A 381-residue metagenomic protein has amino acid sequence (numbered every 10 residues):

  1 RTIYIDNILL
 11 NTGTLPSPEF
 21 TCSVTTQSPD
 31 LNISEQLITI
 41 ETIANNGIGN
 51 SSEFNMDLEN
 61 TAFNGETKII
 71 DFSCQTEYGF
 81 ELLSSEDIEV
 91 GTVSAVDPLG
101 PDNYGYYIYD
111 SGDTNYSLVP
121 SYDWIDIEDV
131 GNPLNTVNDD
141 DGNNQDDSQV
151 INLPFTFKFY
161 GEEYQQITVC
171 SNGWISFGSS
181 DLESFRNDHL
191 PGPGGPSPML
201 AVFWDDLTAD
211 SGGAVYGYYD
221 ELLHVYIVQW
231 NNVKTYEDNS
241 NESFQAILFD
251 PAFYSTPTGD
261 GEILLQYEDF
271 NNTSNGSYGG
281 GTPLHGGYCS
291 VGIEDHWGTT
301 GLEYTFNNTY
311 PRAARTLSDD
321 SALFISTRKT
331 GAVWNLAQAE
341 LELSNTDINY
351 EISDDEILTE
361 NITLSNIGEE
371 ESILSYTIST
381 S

Functional and structural regions predicted by a protein language model:
R1, G47, N144: Acidic, glycine-anchored loop motifs typical of Ca2+
I5: Short, surface-exposed binding/anchoring microloops in extracellular/periplasmic proteins
T12-F20, T25, P29, A44-K68 (+2 more regions): Feature for long, exposed domains in two main contexts
S34-T39, F54, G105, L153 (+4 more regions): Cysteine-rich, disulfide-stabilized extracellular repeat modules
L37-N45, D140, F155: Beta-strand-rich interaction surfaces with strong enrichment in secreted/lumenal proteins
L58-N60, D87-A337, I367, S372-I373 (+1 more regions): Extracytoplasmic Ser/Thr/Pro-rich, glycosylation-prone low-complexity segments
G79-S85: Beta-sandwich strand segments
